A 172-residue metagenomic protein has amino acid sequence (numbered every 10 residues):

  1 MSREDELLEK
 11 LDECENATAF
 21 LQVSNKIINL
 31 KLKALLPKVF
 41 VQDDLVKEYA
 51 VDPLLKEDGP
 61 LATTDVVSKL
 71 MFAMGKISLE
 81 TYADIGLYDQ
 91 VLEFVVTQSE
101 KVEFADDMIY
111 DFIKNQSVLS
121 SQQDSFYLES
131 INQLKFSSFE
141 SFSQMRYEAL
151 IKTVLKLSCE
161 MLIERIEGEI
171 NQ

Functional and structural regions predicted by a protein language model:
M1-F72, K76-Q172: Amphipathic alpha-helical interface elements
